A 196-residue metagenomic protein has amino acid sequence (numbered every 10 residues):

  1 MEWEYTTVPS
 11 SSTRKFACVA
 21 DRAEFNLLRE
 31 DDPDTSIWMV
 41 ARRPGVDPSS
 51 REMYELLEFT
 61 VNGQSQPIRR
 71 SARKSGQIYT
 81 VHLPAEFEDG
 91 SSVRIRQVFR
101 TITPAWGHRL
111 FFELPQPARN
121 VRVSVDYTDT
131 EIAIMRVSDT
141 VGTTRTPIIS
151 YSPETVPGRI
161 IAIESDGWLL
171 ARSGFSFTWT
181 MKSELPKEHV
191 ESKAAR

Functional and structural regions predicted by a protein language model:
M1-R196: Lumenal/extracellular ectodomains and adaptor appendage modules of the eukaryotic vesicle/secretory system
